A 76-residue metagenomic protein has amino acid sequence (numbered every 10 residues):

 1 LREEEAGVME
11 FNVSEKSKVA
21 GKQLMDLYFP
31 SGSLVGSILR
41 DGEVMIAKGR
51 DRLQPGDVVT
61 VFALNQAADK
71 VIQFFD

Functional and structural regions predicted by a protein language model:
L1-E10: Long, charged amphipathic helices and adjacent flexible linkers at domain junctions
M9-F75: Cytosolic Rossmann-like ligand/nucleotide-binding regulatory domains
